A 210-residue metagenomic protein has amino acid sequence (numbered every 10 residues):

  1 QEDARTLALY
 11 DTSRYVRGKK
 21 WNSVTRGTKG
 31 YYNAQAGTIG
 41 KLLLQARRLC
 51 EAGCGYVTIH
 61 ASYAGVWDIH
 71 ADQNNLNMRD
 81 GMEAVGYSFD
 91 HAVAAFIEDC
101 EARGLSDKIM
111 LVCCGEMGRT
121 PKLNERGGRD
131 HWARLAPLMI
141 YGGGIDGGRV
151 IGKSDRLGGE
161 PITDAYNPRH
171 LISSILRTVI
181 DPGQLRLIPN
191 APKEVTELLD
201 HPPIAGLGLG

Functional and structural regions predicted by a protein language model:
Q1-G210: Ligand-binding pockets and gating/stacking loops
